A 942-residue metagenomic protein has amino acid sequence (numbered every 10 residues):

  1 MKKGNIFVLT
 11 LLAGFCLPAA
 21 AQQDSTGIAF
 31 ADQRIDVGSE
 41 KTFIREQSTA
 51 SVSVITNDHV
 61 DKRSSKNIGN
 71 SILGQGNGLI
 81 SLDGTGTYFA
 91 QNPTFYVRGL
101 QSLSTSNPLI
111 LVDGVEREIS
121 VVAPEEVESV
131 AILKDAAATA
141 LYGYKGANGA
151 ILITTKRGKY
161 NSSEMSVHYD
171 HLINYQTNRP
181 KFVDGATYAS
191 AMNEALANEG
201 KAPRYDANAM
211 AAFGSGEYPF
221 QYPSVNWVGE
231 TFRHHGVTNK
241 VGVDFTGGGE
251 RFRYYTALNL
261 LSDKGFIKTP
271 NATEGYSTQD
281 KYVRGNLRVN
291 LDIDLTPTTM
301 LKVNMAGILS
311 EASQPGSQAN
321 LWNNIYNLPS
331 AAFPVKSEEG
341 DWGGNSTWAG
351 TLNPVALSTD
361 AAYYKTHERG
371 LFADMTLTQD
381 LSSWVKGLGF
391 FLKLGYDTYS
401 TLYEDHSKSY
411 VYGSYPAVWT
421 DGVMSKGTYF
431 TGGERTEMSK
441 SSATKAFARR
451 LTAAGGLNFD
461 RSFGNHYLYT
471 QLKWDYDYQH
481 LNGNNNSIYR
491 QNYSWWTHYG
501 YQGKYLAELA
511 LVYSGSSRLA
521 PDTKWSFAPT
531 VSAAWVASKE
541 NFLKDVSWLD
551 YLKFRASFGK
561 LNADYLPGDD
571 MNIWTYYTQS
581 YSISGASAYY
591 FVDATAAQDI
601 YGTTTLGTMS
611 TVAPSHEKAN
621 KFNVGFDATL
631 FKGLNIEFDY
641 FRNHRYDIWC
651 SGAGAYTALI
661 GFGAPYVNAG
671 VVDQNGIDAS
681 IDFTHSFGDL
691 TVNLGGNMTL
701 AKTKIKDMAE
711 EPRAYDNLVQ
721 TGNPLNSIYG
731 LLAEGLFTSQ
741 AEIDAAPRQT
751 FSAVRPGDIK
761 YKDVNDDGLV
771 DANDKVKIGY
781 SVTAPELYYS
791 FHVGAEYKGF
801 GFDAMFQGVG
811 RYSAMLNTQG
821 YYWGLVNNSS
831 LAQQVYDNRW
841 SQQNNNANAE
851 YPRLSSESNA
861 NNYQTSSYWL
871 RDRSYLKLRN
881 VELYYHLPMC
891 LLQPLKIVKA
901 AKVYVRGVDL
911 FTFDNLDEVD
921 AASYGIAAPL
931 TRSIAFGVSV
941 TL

Functional and structural regions predicted by a protein language model:
K2-G4, V8-I35, S39-T94, R98-L109 (+12 more regions): Membrane-proximal, glycine/serine-rich, low-complexity loop/turn segments characteristic of large bacterial
T154, D244, G625, S680 (+3 more regions): Residues within well-ordered beta-strands of beta-sheet-rich folds
F182-V228, L328-T359, E404-A448, Y581-M609 (+2 more regions): Flexible glycine-rich, low-complexity coil/linker segments exposed to the extracellular/periplasmic environment
N290-T299, N304-L309, Q318, N323-I325 (+5 more regions): Extracellular/periplasmic, surface-exposed regions of secreted and cell-surface proteins
V335-G340, A356, V809-K902, G907: Extracytoplasmic gating/loop element in the C-terminal half of outer-membrane beta-barrel translocons and assembly
V667-P785, H792, E796-K798, Q807-Y812 (+1 more regions): Gram-negative outer-membrane beta-barrel transporters
